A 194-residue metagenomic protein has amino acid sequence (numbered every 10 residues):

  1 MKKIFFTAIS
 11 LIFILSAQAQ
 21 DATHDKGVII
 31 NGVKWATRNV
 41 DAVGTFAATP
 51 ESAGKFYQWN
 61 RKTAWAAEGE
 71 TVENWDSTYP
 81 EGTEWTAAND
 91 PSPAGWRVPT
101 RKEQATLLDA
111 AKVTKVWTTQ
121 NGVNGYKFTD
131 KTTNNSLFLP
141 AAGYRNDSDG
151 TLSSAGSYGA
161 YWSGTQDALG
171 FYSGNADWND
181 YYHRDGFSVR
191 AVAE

Functional and structural regions predicted by a protein language model:
M1-D21: Bacterial Sec-dependent N-terminal signal peptides
A22-E194: C-terminal, surface-exposed recognition/capping segments
